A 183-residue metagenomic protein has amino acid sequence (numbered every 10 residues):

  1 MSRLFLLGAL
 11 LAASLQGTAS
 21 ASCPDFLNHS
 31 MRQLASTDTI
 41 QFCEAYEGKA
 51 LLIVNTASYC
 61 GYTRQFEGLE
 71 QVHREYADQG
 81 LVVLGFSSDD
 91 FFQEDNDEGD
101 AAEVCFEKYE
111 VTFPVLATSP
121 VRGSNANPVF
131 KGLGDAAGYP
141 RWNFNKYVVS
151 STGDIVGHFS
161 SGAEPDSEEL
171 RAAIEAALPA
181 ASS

Functional and structural regions predicted by a protein language model:
L4-A13: Sec-dependent N-terminal signal peptides
L15-S30: N-proximal helix/coil linker or "cap" segments that precede and/or mark the start of modular domains
N28-S30, A117, S150, L178: Terminal helix/beta-alpha structural elements that buttress the NAD(P)+-binding lobe
H29-A50, Q71-Y76: A short beta-strand-turn-helix
E47-L51, A77-V82, Y109-P114, N143-F144 (+1 more regions): Loop/turn elements at helix/coil->beta-strand transitions in domains of secreted/extracellular proteins
N55-Y59: Amphipathic alpha-helical repeat scaffolds
Y62-A126: Structural microenvironment flanking redox-active thiols in thiol-disulfide oxidoreductases
P128-K131, D135-S183: Thiol-/selenol-based redox modules, centered on thioredoxin-like and closely related oxidoreductase domains
